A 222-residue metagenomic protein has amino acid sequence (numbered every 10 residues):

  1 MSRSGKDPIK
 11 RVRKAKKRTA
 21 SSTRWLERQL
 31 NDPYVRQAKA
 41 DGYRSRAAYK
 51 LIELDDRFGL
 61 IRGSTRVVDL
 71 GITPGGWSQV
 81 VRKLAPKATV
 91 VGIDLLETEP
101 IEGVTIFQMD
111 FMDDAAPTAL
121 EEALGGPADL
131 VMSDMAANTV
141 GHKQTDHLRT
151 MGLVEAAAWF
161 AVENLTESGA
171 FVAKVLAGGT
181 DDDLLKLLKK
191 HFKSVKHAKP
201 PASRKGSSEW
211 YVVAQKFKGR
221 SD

Functional and structural regions predicted by a protein language model:
S2-T65: Class I SAM-dependent methyltransferase Rossmann-like catalytic core, especially the SAM/SAH-binding loop
D56-R62, L124-G125, E163-N164: Glycine-rich helix-loop-beta junction characteristic of Rossmann-like nucleotide cofactor-binding loops
G63-T73: Conserved class I S-adenosyl-L-methionine
P74-P86: Conserved SAM-binding loop of SAM-dependent methyltransferases across substrates and taxa, primarily the Class I
K87-A88, N164-A170: Short glycine-dipeptide loop
I93-V140: S-adenosyl-L-methionine
M151-E167: A short glycine-rich, Lys/Arg-flanked "PGG" loop and its adjoining helix->strand segment in the class I
A177-D222: Class I S-adenosyl-L-methionine
